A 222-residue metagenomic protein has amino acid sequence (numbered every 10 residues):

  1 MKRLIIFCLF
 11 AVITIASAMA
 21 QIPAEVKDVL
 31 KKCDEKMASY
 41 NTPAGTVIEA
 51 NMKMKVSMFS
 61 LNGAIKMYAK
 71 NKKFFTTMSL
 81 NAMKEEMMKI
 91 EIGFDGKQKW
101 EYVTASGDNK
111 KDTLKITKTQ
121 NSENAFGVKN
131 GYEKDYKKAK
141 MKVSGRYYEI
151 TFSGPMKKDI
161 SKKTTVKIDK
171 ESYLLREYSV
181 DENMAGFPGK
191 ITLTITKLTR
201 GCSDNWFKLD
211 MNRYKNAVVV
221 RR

Functional and structural regions predicted by a protein language model:
M1-L4: Positively charged n-region of N-terminal signal peptides that target proteins for export
F7-A16: Bacterial N-terminal signal peptides
Q21-V29, N51-K55, S106, S144-R146 (+2 more regions): Non-transmembrane domains of secretory- and envelope-associated proteins
I22-A105, M156: N-terminal mature ectodomain segment of secretory-pathway/periplasmic proteins
D28-K32, I48, F126-M141, I160: A short, amphipathic edge element
I48, D95-G127: Acidic/charged, solvent-exposed loop-and-adjacent secondary-structure segments enriched in E/D, K/R, S/T, and G/P
F59-A64, E85-K89, D159-T165, L175-S179 (+1 more regions): Short, surface-exposed coil-to-beta transition loops
Y148-S161: Short helix-loop boundary/capping segments
